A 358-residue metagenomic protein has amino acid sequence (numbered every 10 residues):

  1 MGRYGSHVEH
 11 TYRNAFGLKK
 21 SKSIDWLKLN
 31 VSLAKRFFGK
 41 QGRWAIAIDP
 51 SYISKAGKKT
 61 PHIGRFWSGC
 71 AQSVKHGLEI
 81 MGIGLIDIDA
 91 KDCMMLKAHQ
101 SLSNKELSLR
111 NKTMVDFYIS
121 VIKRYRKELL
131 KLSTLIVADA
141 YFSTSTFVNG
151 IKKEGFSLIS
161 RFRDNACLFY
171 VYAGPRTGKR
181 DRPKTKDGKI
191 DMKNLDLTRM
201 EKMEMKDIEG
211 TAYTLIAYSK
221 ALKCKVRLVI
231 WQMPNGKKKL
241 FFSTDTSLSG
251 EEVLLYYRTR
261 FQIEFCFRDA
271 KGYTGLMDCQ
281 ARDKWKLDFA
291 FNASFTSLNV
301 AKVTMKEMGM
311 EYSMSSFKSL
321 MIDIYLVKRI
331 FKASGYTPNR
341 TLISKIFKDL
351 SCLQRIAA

Functional and structural regions predicted by a protein language model:
M1, G42-A56, I83, L135-S143 (+4 more regions): Short, conserved catalytic/metal-binding motifs centered on acidic residues
M1-K58, R124, K184-N194, K318 (+3 more regions): Electropositive nucleic-acid engagement tracts
T11-A15, G69-L132, S219, V226-L240: Electropositive, glycine- and tryptophan-enriched low-complexity nucleic-acid-binding patches
A15-K91, L96-H99, E209-I216: Active-site-proximal, Lys/Arg-enriched surface segment that forms a nucleic-acid-binding/basic interface patch
F38, G42, A333-A358: Long, charge-rich low-complexity segments
Y52, G250-A281: Short amphipathic alpha-helical "interface-anchor" segments enriched in bulky aromatics
S103-L228, S313-S316, L326, I356-A358: An internal, acidic/charged active-site-proximal segment that coordinates divalent cations and/or engages
M277-A333: Basic, amphipathic alpha-helical segments enriched in Lys/Arg and hydrophobic/aromatic residues
